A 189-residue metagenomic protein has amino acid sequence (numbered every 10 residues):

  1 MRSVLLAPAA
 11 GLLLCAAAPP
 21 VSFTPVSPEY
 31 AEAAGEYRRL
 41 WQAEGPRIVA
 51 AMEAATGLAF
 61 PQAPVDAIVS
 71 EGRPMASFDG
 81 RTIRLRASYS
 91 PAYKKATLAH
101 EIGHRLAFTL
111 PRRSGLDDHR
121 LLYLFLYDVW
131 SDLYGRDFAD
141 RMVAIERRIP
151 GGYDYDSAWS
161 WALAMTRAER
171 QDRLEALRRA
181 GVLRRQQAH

Functional and structural regions predicted by a protein language model:
M1-P8: Bacterial N-terminal signal peptides that target proteins for export
A10, R147-H189: Pan-zinc metallopeptidase signature
L12-P20: Bacterial Sec-dependent signal peptides at the C-terminal "C-region" and cleavage site
V21-G80, L133-G135: Auxiliary, metal-adjacent structural segments of Zn-dependent hydrolase domains
A33-Q42, R84-S88, T109-R113: Second-shell loop/turn segments in exported
R47, A51, Y93, T97 (+1 more regions): Extracytoplasmic/secreted proteins, especially bacterial periplasmic and envelope-associated proteins
P61-K95, I102-T109: Active-site scaffold of zinc-dependent metalloenzymes
L110-A158: Post-HExxH zinc-binding segment in Zn-dependent metallohydrolases
